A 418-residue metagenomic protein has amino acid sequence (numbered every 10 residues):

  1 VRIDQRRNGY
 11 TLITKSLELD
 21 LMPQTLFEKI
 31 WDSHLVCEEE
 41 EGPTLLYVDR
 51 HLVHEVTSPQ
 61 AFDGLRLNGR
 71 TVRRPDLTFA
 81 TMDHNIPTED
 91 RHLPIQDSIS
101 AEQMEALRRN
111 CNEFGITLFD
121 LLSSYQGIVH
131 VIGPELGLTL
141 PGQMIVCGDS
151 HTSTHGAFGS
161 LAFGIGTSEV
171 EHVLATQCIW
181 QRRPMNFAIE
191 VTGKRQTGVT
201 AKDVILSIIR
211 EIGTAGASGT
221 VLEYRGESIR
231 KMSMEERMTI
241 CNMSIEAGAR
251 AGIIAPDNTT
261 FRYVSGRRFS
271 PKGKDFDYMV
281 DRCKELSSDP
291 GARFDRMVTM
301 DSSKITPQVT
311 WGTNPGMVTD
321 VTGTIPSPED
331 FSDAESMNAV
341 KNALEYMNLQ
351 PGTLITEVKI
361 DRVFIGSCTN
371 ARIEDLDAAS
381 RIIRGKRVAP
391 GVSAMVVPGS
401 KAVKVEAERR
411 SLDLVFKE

Functional and structural regions predicted by a protein language model:
V1-L21: N-terminal amphipathic/basic-hydrophobic helices that include classical n-h-c signal peptides and signal-anchor
L19-E418: Fe-S-dependent hydro-lyases/dehydratases of central metabolism
